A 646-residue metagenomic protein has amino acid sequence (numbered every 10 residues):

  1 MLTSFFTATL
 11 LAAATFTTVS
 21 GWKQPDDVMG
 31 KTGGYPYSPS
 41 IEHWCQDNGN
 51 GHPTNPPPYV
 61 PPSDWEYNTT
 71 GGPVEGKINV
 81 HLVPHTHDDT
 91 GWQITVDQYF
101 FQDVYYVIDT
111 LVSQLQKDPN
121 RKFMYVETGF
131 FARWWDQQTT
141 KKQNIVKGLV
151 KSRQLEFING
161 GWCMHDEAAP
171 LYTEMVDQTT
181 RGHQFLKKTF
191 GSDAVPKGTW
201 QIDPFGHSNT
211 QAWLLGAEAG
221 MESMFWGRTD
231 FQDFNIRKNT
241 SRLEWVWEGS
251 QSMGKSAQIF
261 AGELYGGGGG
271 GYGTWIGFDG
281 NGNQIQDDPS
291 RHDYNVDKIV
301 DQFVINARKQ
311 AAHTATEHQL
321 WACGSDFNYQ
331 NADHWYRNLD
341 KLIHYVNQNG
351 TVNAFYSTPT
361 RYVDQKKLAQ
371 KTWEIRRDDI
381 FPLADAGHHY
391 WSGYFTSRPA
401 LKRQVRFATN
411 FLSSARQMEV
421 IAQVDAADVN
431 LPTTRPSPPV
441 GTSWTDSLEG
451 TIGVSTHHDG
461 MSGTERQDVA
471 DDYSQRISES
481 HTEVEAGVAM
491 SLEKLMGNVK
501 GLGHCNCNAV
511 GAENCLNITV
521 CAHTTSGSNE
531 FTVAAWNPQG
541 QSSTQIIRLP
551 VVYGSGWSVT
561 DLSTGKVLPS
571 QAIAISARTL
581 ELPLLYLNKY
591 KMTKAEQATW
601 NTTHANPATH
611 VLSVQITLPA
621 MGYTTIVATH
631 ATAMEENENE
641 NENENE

Functional and structural regions predicted by a protein language model:
L2-G21: Cleavable N-terminal signal peptides of Sec/SRP-targeted secreted and luminal proteins
L11-A14, N637-N641: Compositionally biased, low-complexity segments enriched in small residues
W22-T532, Q545, G556, L562-L580 (+4 more regions): Catalytic-domain carbohydrate-binding cleft regions of carbohydrate-active enzymes
G511-N517, P583-W600: Long intrinsically disordered, low-complexity regions that are acidic and Ser/Thr-rich
W536-S555: Surface-exposed beta-strand/loop patches in extracellular or lumenal glycoproteins
P538-S542, M621, T629-E638, E644-E646: Beta-strand-rich N-terminal accessory domains
T602-V611: Short beta-strand and strand-turn-strand segments in soluble, beta-rich domains
